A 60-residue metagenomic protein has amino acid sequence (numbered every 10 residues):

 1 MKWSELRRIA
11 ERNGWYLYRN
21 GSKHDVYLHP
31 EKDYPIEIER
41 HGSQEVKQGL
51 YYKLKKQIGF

Functional and structural regions predicted by a protein language model:
K2-N20, L28-F60: Basic nucleic-acid-binding interfaces
